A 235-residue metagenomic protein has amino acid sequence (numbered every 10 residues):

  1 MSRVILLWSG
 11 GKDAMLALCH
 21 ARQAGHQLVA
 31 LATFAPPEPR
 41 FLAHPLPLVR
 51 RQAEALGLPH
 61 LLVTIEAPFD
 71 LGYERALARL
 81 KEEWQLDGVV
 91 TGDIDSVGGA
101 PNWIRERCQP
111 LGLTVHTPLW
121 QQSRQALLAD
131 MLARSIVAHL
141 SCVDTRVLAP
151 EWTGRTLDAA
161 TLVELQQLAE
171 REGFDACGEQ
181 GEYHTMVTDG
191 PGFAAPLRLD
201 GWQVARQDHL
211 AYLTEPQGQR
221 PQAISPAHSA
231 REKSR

Functional and structural regions predicted by a protein language model:
M1-C142, R171, A230-R231: ATP-dependent adenylation/nucleotidyltransferase module used to activate substrates
S2-R3, L58, D87-V90, W103-I104 (+2 more regions): ATP/NTP-dependent adenylation/nucleotidyl-transfer catalytic domains that generate, transfer, or process NMP-activated
